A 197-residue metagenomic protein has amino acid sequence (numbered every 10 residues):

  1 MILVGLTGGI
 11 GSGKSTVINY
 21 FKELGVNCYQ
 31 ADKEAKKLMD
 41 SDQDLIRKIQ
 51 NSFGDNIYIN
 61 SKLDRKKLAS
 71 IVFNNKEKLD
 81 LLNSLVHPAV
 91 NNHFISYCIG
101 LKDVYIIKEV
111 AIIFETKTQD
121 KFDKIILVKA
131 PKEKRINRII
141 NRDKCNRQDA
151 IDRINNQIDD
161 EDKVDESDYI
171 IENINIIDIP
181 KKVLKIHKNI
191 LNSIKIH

Functional and structural regions predicted by a protein language model:
M1-K33: Walker A (P-loop) phosphate-binding motif
L3, I18, A35, I46 (+8 more regions): A general structural signal for well-ordered alpha-helical segments in protein cores
G13, D32, L82, I107 (+3 more regions): Residue-level signal for inorganic ion chemistry
L24, F53, K121-F122, E166: Short, structured coil segments at secondary-structure junctions
N27, K33, K124, D168-Y169: Well-ordered beta-strand positions
K33-K102: ATP-dependent small-molecule kinase phosphotransfer cores that center on conserved nucleotide phosphate-binding segments
N92-G100, Y105-R138: ATP-dependent NMP and nucleoside kinases share a basic, alpha-helical "lid"
F94, K102, D120-K121, K132 (+1 more regions): Small-molecule kinase domains that catalyze NTP-dependent phosphoryl transfer to phosphate-bearing small molecules
